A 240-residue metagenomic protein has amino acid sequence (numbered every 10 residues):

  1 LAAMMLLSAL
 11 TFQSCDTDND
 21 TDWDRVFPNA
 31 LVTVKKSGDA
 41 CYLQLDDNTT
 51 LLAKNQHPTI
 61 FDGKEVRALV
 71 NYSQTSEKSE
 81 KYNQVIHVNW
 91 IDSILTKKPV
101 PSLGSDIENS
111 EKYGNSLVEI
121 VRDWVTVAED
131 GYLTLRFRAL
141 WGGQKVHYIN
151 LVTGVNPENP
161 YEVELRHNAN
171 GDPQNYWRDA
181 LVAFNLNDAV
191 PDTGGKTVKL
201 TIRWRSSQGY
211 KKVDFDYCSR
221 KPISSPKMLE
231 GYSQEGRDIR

Functional and structural regions predicted by a protein language model:
L1-A9: Sec-dependent N-terminal signal peptides
L10-S14: C-terminal motif of bacterial Sec signal peptides marking the signal peptidase cleavage site
D16-N19: Bacterial signal peptide processing site
R25-R240: First exposed extracellular module after export/assembly in secreted or surface-exposed proteins
